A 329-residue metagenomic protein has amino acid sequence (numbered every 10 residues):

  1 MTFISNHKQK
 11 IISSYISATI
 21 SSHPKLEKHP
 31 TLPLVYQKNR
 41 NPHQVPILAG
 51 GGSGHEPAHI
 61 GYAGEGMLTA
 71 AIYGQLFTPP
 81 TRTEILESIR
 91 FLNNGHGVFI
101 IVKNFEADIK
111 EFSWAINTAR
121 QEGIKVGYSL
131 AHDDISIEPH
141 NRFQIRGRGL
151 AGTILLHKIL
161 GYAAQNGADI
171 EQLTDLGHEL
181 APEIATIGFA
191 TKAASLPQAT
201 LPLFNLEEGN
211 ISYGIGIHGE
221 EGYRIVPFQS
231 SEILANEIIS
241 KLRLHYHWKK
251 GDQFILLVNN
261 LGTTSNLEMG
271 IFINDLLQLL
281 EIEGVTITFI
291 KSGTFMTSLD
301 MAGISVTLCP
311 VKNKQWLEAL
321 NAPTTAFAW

Functional and structural regions predicted by a protein language model:
M1-I47, N313-K314, A319-W329: N-terminal amphipathic/basic leader segments beginning at the initiator methionine
T2, V45-G52, L68-A71, G97-E106 (+4 more regions): Short glycine-rich or small-residue beta-strand-to-loop segments that form or flank ligand, phosphate, metal/Fe-S
P42-G50, H59-I72, I137-E138, I211-P227: Gly-rich Lys/Arg/Thr-decorated short loops/hinges at beta-loop-alpha junctions or inter-strand turns that position
H55, H59, G64, L68-G95: Glycine-rich oxoanion-binding loops at beta->alpha junctions
A71-L76, R120-R146, E283-T286: Short, acidic/small-residue loops that bind anionic groups at enzyme active sites
A131-E171, L176-E183: Short alpha-helices
A168-I271: Mixed-charge interfacial surface used for oligomerization/domain docking and macromolecular partner engagement
K241, Y246-W329: C-terminal non-catalytic interaction/assembly regions of soluble proteins
